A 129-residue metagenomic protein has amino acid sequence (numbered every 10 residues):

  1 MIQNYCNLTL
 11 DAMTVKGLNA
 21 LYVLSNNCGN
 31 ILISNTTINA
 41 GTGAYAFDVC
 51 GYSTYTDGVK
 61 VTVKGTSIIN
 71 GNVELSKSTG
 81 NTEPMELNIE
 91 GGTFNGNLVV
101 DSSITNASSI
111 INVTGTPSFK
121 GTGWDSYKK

Functional and structural regions predicted by a protein language model:
N4-L8, V49-T54, L75-T82, T105-N106 (+1 more regions): Beta-strand repeat architectures
Y5-M13, N19-Y22, C28-T36, G43-Y45 (+9 more regions): The right-handed parallel beta-helix/beta-solenoid scaffold, focusing on the short coil/turn and N-cap positions
T122-K129: Acidic, glycine- and Ser/Thr-rich low-complexity intrinsically disordered tracts in extracellular/secreted proteins
